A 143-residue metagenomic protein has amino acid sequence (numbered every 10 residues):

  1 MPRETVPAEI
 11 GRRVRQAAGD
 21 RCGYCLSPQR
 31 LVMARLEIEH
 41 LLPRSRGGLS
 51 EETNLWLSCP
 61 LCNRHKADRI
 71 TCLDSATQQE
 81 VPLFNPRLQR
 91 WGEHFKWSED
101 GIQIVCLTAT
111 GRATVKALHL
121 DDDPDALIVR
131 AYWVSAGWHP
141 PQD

Functional and structural regions predicted by a protein language model:
M1-R13, A17, P28-L31, L49 (+2 more regions): Extended charged
Y24-C25, L61: Short, cysteine/histidine-rich loop/knuckle motifs that typically chelate Zn2+
R35-P43, L57-C59: Histidine-centered catalytic micro-motifs used for acid/base chemistry in nuclease and nucleotide-processing active
